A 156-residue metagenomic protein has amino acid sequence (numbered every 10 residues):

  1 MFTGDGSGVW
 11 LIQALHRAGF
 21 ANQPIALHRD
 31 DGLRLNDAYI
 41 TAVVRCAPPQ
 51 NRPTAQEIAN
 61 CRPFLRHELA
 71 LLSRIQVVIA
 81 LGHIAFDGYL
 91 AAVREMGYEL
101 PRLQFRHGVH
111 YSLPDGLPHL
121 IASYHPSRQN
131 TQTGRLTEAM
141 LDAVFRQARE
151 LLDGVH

Functional and structural regions predicted by a protein language model:
M1-L103, H107-V155: A polyanion-binding, active-site-adjacent surface
